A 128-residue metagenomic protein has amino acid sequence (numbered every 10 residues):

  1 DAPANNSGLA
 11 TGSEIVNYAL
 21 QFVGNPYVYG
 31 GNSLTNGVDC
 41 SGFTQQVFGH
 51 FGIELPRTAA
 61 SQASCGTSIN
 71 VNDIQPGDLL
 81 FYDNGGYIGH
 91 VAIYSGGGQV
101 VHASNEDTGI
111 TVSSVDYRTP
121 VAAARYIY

Functional and structural regions predicted by a protein language model:
A2-A10, N17-Y18, I53, S64-I69 (+3 more regions): Aromatic- and glycine-rich peptidoglycan recognition patches
T11-I15, A19, D39-C40, V47: Stable alpha-helical elements in mature extracytoplasmic
N25-P76: Catalytic cysteine-centered active-site loop
D39, G89-H90: Short loop/turn microsegments at loop-to-beta-strand junctions
